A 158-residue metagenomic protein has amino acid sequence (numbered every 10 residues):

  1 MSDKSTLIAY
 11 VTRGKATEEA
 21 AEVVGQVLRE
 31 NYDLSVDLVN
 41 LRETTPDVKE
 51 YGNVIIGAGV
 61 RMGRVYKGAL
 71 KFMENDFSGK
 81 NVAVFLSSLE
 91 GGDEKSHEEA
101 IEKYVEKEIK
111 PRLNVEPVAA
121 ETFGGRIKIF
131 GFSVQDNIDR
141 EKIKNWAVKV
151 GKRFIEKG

Functional and structural regions predicted by a protein language model:
S2-T6, E19, V27-D37, E50-G158: FMN-binding flavodoxin-like domain, especially the glycine-rich phosphate-binding loop
L7-R13: Conserved N-terminal substructure of TIR/SEFIR domains
R13-E19: Glycine-rich NAD(P) Rossmann-fold beta1-alpha1 loop
V39-K49: Short acidic low-complexity segments
